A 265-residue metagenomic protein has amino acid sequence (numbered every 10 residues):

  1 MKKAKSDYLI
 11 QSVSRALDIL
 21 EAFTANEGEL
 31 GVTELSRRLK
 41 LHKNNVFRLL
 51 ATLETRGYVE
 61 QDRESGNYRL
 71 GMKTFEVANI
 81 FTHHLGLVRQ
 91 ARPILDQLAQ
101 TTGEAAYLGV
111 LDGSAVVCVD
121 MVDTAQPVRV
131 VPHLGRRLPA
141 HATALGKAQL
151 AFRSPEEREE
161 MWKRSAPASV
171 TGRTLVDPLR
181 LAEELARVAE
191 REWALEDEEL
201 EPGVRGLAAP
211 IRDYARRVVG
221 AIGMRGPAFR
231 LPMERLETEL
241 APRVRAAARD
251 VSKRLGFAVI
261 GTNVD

Functional and structural regions predicted by a protein language model:
M1-R89, R249-F257: N-terminal helix-turn-helix
K2, V218-D265: Juxtadomain coupling helices with adjacent low-complexity linkers
L9-V13, V32, N67, G71 (+10 more regions): Short, structured helix-loop boundary elements
L39, T74, L95, L185 (+3 more regions): Short amphipathic alpha-helical/adjacent loop interface patches that line ligand and macromolecule-binding sites
E64-R164: Amphipathic alpha-helical effector-binding/dimerization core of metabolite-sensing transcriptional regulators
Q90-L98, W162-A208, R254: Short, basic/aromatic recognition patches
I211-Y214: Sensor-regulatory modules in signal-transduction proteins
